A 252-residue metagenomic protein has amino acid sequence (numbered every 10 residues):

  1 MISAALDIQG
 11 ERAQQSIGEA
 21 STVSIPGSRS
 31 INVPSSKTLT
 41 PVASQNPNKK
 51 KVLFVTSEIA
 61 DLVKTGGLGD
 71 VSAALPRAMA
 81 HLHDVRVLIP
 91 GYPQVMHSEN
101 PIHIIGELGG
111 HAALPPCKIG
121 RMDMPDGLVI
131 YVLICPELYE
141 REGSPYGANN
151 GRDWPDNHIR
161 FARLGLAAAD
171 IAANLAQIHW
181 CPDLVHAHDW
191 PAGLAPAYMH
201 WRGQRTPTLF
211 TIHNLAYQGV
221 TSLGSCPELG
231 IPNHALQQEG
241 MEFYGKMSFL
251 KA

Functional and structural regions predicted by a protein language model:
M1-A252: Catalytic cores of nucleotide-sugar-dependent glycosyltransferases that transfer UDP/GDP/TDP-activated
